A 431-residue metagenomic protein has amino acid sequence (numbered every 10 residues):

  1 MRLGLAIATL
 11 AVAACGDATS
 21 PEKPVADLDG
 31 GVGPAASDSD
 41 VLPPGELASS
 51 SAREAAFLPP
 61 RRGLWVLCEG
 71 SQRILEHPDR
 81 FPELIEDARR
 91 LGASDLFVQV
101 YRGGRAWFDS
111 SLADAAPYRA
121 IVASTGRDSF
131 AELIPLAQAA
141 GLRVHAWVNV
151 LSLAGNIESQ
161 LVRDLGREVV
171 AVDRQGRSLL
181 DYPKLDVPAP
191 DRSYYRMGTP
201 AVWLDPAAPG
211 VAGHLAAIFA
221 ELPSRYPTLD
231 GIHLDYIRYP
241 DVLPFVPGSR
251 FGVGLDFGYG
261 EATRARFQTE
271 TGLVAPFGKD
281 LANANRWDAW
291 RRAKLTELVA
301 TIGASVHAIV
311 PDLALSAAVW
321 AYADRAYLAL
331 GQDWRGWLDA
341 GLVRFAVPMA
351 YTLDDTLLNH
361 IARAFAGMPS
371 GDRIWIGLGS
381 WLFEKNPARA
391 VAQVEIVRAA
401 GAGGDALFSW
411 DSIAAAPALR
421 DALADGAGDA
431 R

Functional and structural regions predicted by a protein language model:
A13-S50: Ser/Thr-rich, Pro/Gly/Ala-heavy low-complexity intrinsically disordered linkers and tails of secreted extracellular
E54-P78, A146, L151-Y226: Active-site-adjacent "subsite" loops/lids of carbohydrate-active enzymes
R73-L91, P117-A139, G213-A217, K294-L298: Aromatic- and glycine-enriched glycan-recognition loops and surfaces that form the carbohydrate-binding subsites
D79-A106, P227-G231, L342-F345, G404: Catalytic domains of carbohydrate-active enzymes, especially glycoside hydrolases
L91-R127: Aromatic-lined carbohydrate-binding/catalytic grooves of carbohydrate-active enzymes
F108-I121, S152-R196, Y236-G278: Aromatic- and acidic-residue-enriched segments that line the glycan-binding/catalytic groove of carbohydrate-active
R143-G155, H233-D241, L281-L330, R373-L382: Aromatic-lined carbohydrate-recognition surfaces of secreted/lumenal glycan-active proteins
L342-H360, A364-F365, D372-R431: Substrate-binding cleft of secreted/luminal carbohydrate-active enzymes
